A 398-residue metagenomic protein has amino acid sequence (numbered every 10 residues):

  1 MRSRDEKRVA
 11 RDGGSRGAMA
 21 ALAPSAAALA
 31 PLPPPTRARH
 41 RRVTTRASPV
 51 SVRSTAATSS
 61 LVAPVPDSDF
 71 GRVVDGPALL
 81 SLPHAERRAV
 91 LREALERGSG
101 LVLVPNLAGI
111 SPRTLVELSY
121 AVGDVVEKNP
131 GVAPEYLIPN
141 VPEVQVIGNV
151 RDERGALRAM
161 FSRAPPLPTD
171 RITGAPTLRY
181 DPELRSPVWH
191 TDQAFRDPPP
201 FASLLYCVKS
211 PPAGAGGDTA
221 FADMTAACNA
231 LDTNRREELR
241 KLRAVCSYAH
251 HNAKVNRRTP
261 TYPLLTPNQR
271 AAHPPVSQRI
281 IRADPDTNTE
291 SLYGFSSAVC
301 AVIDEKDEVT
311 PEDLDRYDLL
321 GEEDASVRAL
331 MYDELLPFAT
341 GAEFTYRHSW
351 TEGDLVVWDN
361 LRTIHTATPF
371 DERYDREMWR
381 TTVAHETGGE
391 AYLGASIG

Functional and structural regions predicted by a protein language model:
M1-R2, G17-A38: N-terminal chloroplast transit peptides
E6, P24-S25, L314: Generic early N-terminus positional signal peaking at residue ~5-7
G13-G14, P112: Generic alpha-helix initiation/capping and coil-helix boundary signal
A21, V43-S59: N-terminal mitochondrial targeting presequences
A28, P35-R42, S111, S119 (+1 more regions): N-terminal processing/targeting junctions
A57-S99, L103-V357, L361-G398: Fe(II)/2-oxoglutarate oxygenase catalytic core
